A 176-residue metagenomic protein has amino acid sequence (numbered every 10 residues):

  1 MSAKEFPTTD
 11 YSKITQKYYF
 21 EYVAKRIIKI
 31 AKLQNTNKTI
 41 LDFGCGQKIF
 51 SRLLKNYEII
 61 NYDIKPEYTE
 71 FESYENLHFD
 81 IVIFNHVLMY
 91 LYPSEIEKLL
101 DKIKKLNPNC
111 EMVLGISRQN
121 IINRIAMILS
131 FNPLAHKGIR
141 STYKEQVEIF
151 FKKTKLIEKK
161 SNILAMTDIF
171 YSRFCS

Functional and structural regions predicted by a protein language model:
M1-T39, F43-Y74, L91, V113-S176: Class I (Rossmann-like) S-adenosyl-L-methionine-dependent methyltransferase catalytic domain, capturing the SAM-binding
I83: A conserved beta-strand element that flanks and buttresses the S-adenosyl-L-methionine
H86-Y90: Short catalytic micro-motifs in class I SAM-dependent methyltransferases
Y92-I96: Short N-terminal helix/helix-N-cap motif within the alpha/beta-hydrolase-1
E97-C110: A short glycine-rich, Lys/Arg-flanked "PGG" loop and its adjoining helix->strand segment in the class I
